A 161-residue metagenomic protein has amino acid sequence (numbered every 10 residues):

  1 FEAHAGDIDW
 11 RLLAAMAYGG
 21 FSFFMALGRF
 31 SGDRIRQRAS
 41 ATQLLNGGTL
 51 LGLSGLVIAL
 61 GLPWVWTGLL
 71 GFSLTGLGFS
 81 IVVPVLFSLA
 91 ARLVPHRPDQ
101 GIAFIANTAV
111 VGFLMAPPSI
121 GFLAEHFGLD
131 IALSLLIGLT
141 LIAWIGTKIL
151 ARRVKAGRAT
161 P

Functional and structural regions predicted by a protein language model:
F1-L12: Short amphipathic helix-loop junctions that connect adjacent transmembrane helices in Major Facilitator Superfamily/SLC
G19-F23, V110-G112: Short hydrophobic/small-residue motifs within alpha-helical transmembrane segments of multi-pass transporter-like
G28-S40, A124-E125: Helix-to-loop junctions at the C-terminal end of transmembrane segments in multipass secondary transporters
Q43-I58, W66, I137: Structural signature of the two symmetry-related core transmembrane helices
W66-L74: Paired small-residue
I81-V94: Intracellular juxtamembrane helix-capping segments at the cytosolic ends of symmetry-related transmembrane helices
P95-L129, L136: A late C-terminal transmembrane helix in Major Facilitator Superfamily
I137-P161: Multi-pass alpha-helical transporter architecture, strongest for 12-TM Major Facilitator/SLC carriers used
